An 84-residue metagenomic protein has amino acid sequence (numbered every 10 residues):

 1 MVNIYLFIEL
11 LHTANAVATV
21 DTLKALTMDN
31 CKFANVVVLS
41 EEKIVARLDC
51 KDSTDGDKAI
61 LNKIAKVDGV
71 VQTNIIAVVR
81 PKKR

Functional and structural regions predicted by a protein language model:
M1-R84: A compositional/biophysical signature of low hydrophobicity enriched in polar/charged and small residues
